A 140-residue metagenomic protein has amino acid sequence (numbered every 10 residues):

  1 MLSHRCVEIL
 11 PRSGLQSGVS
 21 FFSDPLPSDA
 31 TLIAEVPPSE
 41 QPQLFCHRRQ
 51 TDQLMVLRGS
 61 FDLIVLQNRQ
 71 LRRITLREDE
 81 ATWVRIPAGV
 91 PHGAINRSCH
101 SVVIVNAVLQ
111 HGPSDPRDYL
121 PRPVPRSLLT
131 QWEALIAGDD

Functional and structural regions predicted by a protein language model:
M1-W83, C99-D140: Non-catalytic, conserved peripheral segments adjacent to functional cores
A94-R97: Asparagine-centered strand-capping/turn motif at beta-strand->loop junctions
